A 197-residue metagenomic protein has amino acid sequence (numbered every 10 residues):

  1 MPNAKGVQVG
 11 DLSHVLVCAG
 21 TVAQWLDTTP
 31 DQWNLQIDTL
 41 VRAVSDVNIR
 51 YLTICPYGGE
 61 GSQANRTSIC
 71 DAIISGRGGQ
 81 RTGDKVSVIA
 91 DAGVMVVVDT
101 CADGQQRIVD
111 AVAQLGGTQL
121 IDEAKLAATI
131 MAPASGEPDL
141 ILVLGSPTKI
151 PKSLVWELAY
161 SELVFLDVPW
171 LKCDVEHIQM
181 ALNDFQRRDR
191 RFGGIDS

Functional and structural regions predicted by a protein language model:
M1-S197: Flexible, compositionally biased loop and terminal segments
